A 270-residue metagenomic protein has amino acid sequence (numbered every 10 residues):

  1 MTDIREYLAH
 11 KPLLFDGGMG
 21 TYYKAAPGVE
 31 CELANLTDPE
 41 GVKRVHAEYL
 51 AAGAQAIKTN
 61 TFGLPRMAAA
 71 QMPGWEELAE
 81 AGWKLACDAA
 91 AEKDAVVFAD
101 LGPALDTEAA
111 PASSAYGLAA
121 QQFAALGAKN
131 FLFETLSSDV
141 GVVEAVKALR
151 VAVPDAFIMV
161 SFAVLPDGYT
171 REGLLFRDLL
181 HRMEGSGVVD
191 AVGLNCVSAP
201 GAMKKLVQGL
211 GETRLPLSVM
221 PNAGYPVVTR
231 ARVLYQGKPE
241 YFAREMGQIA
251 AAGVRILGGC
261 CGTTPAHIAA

Functional and structural regions predicted by a protein language model:
M1-A270: Domain-level signal for soluble alpha/beta catalytic cores
